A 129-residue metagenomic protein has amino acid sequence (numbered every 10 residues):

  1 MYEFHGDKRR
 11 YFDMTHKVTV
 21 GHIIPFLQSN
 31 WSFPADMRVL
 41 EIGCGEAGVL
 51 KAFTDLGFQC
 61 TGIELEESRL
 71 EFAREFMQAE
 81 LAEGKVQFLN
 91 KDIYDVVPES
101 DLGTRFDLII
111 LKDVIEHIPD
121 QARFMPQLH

Functional and structural regions predicted by a protein language model:
M1-T104, L108, K112, A122-M125: Conserved N-terminal segment of class I S-adenosyl-L-methionine
D113-H117: A short His-aromatic
L128: Class I S-adenosylmethionine-dependent transferase superfamily signal
